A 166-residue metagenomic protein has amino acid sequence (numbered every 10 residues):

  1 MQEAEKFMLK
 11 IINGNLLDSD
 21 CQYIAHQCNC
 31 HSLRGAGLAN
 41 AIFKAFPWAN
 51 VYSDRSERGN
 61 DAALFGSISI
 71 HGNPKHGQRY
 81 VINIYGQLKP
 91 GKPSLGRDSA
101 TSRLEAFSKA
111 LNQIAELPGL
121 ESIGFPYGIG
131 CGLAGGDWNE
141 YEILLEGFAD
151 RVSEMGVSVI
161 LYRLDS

Functional and structural regions predicted by a protein language model:
M1-S166: Macrodomain-like recognition of ADP-ribose-binding/processing modules
